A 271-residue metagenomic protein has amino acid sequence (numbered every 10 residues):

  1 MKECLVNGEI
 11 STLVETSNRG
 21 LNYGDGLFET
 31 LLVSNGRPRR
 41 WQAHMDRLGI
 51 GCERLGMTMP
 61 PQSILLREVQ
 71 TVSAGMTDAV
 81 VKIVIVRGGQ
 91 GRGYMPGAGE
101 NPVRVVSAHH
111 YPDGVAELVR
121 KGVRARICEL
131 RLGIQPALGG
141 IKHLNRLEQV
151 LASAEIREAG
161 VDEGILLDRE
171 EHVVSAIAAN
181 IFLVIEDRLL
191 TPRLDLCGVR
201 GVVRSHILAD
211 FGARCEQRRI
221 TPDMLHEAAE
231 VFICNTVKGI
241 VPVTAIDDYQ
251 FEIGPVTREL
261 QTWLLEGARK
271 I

Functional and structural regions predicted by a protein language model:
M1-G75, V86, R92-I271: Helix-start/capping segments and mature chain N-termini
A79-V80: A short, hydrophobic beta-strand-centered structural micro-motif
